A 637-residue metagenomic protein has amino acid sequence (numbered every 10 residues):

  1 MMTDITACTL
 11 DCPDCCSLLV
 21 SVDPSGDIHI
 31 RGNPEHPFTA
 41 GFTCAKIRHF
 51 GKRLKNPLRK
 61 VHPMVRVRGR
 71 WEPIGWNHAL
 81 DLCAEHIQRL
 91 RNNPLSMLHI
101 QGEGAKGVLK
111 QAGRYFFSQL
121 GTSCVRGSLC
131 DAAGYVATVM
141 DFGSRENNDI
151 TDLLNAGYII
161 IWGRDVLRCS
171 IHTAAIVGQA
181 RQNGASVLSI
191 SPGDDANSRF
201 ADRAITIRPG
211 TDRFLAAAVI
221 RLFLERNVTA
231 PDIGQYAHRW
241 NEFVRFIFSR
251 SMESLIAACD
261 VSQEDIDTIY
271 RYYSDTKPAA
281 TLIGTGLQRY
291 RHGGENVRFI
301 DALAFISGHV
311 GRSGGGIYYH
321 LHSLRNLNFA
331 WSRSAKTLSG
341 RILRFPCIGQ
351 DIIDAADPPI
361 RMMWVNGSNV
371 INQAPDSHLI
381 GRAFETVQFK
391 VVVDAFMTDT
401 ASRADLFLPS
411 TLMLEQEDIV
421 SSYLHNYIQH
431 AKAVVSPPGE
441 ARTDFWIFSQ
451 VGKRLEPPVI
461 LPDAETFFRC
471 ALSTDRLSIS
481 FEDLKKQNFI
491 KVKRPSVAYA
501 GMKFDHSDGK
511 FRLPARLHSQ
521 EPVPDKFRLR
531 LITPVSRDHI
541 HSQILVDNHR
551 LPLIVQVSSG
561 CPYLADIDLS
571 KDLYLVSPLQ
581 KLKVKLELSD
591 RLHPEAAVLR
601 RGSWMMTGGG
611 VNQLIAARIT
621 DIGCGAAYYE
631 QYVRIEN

Functional and structural regions predicted by a protein language model:
M1-R226, S262-Q263, M362, P562 (+3 more regions): N-terminal export/assembly segments and adjacent metallocofactor-ligating motifs of anaerobic energy-metabolism
D4-C8, N155-I161, D165-F200, R208 (+2 more regions): A cross-kingdom feature strongest in bacterial/archaeal respiratory oxidoreductases
I28, A230-P231, I266, A280-T281 (+10 more regions): Acidic/polar loop patches that form or flank catalytic/metal-binding clefts of enzymes that bind anionic ligands
G69, V228-S262, V435-P495, K571-P578: N-terminal leader/propeptide and maturation segments of large enzyme subunits in energy/redox metabolism and hydrolases
L82, H86, Y115-Q119, A180-N183 (+15 more regions): Generic, well-ordered alpha-helical scaffold segments in large soluble proteins
L98-K106, A258-V261, G284-R291, S368-V370: Conserved short loop/turn motifs at secondary-structure junctions
F200-A201, R250-E253, L282-L287, I428-S436: Flexible glycine/proline-enriched surface loops and loop-helix/loop-strand junctions
Y273-A356, P495, M502: A glycine-rich, hydrophobic/aromatic-adjacent loop/helix-cap motif
